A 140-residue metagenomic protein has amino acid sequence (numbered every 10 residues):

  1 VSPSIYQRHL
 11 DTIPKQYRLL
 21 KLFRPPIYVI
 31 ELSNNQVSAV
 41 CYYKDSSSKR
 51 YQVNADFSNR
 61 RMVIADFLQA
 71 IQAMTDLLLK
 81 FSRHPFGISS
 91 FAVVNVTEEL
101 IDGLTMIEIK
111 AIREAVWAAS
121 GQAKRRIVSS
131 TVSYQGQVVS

Functional and structural regions predicted by a protein language model:
V1-S140: Nucleotide/phosphate-binding catalytic cleft detector across ATP-hydrolyzing and phosphate-transferring enzymes
